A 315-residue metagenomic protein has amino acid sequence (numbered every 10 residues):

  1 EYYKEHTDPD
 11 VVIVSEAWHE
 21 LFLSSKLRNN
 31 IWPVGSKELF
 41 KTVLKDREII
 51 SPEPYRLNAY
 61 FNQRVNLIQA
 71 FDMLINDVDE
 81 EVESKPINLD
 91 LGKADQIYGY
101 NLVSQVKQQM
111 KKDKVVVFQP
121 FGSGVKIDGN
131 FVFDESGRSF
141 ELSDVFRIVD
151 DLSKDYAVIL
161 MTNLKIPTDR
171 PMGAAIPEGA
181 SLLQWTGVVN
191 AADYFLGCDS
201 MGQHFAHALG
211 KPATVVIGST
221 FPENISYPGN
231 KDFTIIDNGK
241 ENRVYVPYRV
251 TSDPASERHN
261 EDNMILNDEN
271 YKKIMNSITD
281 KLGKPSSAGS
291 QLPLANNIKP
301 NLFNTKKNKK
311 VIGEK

Functional and structural regions predicted by a protein language model:
E1-H6, V145, V149: Histidine-anchored nucleotide/phosphate-binding helix
K4-Y98, Q105-F131, T220-E223, G229: Conserved nucleotide-diphosphate donor binding/catalytic pocket of glycan-assembly enzymes
N30-V34, I176-E178, T234-G239: Short acidic-hydrophobic, aromatic-tinged amphipathic segments that line or gate anion-handling sites
G35-K45, R56-A59, D90, I166-P167 (+2 more regions): A short acidic, often aromatic-flanked loop/helix-cap motif at beta-alpha or helix-coil junctions that lines enzyme
K41-L44, E48-I50, I127-D134, N242-E261: Charged, glycine/proline-rich intrinsically disordered loops and linkers
R56-Q105, G229-K315: Leloir-type glycosyltransferase catalytic cores
G129-E223: Donor-binding and catalytic core of enzymes assembling or modifying cell-surface/extracellular glycoconjugates
